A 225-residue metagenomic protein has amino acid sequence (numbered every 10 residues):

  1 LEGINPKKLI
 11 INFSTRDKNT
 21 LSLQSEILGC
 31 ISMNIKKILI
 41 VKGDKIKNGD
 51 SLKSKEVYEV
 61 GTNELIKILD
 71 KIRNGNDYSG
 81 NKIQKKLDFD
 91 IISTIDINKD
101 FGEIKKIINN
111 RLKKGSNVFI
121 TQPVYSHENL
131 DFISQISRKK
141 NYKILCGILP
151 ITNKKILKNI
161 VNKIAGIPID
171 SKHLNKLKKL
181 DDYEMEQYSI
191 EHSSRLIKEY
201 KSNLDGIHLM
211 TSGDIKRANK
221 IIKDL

Functional and structural regions predicted by a protein language model:
L1, N19-I27, D44-N81, F101-E103 (+2 more regions): Active-site-adjacent beta->alpha loops and helix N-cap segments on the catalytic face of soluble alpha/beta enzymes
L1-I10, G29, K178-Q187: Flavin-dependent oxidoreductase catalytic cores
N5-L9, N34-K36, K85-I91, S116-N117 (+2 more regions): Short, well-ordered coil/turn segments that N-cap beta-strands
F13, I38-V41, N117-S126, H208-T211: Catalytic beta/alpha-barrel core
T20-I27, K99-R111, S189-E199: Short, acidic/polar
C30, R111, G115, C146 (+1 more regions): Conserved, mostly hydrophobic/aromatic
G43, E56-S79, I83-Q84, T94-K99 (+2 more regions): Active-site pocket-lining/capping segments in soluble small-molecule metabolic enzymes
E184-L225: C-terminal extensions of enzymes
